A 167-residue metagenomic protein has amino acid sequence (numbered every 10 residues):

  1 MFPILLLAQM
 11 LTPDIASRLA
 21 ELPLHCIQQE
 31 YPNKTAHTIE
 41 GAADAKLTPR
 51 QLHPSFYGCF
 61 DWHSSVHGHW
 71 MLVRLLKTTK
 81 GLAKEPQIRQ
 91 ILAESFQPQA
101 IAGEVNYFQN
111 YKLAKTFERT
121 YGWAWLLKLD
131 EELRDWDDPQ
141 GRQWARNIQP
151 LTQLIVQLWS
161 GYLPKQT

Functional and structural regions predicted by a protein language model:
M1-M10: Hydrophobic alpha-helical targeting segments used for export or membrane insertion
A8, H37, L129-E131: A generic structural signal for solvent-exposed, polar alpha-helical segments
M10-Y57: Low-complexity, Ser/Thr/Pro/Gly-enriched N-terminal "stalk/linker" regions
L19, S64-H67: Residue-level detector of well-ordered alpha-helical segments, enriched for hydrophobic/aromatic packing positions
R50-P54, G58-C59, V66, V73-T167: Extended ligand-binding groove/face enriched in aromatic
